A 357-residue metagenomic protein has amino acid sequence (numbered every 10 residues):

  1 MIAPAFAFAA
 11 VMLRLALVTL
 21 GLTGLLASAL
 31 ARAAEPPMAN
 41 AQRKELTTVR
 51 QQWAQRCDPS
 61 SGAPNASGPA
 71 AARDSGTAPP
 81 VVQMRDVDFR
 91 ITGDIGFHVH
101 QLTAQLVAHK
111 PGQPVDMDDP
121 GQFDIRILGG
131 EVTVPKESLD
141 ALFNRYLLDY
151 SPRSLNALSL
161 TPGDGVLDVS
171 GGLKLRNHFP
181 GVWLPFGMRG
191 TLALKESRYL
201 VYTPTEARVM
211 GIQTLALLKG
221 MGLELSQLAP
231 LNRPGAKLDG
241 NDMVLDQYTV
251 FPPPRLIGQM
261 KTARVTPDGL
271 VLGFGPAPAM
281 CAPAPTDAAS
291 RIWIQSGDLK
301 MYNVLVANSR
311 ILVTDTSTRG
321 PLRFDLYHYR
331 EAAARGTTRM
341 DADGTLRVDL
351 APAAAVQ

Functional and structural regions predicted by a protein language model:
M1-M12: N-terminal secretory signal peptides that target proteins for export/translocation
A7, L25-S28, V348: Intrinsically disordered, low-complexity, compositionally biased regions/tails
A9-A10, A16, P36, T47: Residue-level marker of intrinsically disordered, low-complexity segments enriched for small/polar residues
M12-A27: Bacterial N-terminal signal peptides
A31-A33: Boundary at the C-terminal end of the N-terminal hydrophobic targeting segment
P36-Q357: Extracellular/lumenal and peripheral-membrane lipid-interaction modules
